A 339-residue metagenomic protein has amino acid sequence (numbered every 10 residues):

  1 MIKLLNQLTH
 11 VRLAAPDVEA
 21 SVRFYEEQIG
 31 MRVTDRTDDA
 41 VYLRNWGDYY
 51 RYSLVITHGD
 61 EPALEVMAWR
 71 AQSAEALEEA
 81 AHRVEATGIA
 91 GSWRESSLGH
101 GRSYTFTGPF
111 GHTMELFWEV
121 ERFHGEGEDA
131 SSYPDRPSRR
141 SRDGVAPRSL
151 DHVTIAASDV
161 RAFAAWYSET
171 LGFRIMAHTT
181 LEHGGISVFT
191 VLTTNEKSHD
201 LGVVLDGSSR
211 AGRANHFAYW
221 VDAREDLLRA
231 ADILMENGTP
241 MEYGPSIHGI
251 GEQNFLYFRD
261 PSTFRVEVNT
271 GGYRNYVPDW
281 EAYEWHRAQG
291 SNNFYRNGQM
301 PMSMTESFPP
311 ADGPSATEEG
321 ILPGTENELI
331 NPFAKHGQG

Functional and structural regions predicted by a protein language model:
M1, A81-A146, T190-V191, G238-G339: Vicinal oxygen chelate
I2, N6-E27, V33-R36, A40-V41 (+9 more regions): Catalytic cores of nucleotide-enabled group-transfer and carboxylate-activating enzymes in metabolic and assembly-line
K3, T9-Y50, I155-S198: Core segments of cupin and vicinal oxygen chelate
Q7-P16, G59-R83, R102-T107, F117 (+3 more regions): Vicinal oxygen chelate
S21, Y25-E26, V84, G111 (+5 more regions): Conserved active-site tyrosine of GNAT-family acetyltransferases
R32, Y52-L54, A90-W93, A177 (+2 more regions): A short linear hydrophobic-aromatic micro-motif
D48-L54, G111-E115, S198-L201, T263-F264: Short, charged/polar, Gly/Pro-enriched secondary-structure boundary elements
S96-L98, T107, F117-A211, H248-G249: Amide-forming acyltransferase catalytic core, primarily the GNAT-like/NAT-type and related acyltransferase folds
